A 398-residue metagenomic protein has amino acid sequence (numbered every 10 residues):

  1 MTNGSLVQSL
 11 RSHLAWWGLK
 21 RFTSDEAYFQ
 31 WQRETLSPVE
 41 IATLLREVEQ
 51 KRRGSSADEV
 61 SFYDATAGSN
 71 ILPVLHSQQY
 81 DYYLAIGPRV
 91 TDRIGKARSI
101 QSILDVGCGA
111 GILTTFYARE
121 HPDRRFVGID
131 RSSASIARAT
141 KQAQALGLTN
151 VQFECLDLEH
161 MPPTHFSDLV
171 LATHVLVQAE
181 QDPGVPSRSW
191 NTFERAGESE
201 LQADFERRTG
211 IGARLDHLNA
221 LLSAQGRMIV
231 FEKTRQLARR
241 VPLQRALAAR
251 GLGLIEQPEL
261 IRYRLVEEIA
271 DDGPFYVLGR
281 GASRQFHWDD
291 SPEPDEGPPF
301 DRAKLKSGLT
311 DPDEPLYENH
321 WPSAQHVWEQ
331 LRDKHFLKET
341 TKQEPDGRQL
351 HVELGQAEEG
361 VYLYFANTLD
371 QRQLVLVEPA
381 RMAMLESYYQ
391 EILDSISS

Functional and structural regions predicted by a protein language model:
Y80-S99: Conserved alpha-helix/loop element of class I SAM-dependent methyltransferases that forms part of the SAM/SAH-binding
A110-P122: Conserved SAM-binding loop of SAM-dependent methyltransferases across substrates and taxa, primarily the Class I
S132: Conserved SAM/SAH-binding beta-strand->alpha-helix loop
A139-T140: Conserved SAM-binding loop
G147-L158: Conserved SAM-binding strand-loop segment of SAM-dependent methyltransferases
P162-V170: A short acidic, Gly/Pro-enriched loop at the edge of an enzyme's catalytic core that lines a small-molecule cofactor
T173-A213, H217: Mobile active-site "lid"/loop adjacent to the S-adenosyl-L-methionine
E198-A203, Q225-E232: Conserved beta-strand signature within the Rossmann-like core of class I S-adenosyl-L-methionine
